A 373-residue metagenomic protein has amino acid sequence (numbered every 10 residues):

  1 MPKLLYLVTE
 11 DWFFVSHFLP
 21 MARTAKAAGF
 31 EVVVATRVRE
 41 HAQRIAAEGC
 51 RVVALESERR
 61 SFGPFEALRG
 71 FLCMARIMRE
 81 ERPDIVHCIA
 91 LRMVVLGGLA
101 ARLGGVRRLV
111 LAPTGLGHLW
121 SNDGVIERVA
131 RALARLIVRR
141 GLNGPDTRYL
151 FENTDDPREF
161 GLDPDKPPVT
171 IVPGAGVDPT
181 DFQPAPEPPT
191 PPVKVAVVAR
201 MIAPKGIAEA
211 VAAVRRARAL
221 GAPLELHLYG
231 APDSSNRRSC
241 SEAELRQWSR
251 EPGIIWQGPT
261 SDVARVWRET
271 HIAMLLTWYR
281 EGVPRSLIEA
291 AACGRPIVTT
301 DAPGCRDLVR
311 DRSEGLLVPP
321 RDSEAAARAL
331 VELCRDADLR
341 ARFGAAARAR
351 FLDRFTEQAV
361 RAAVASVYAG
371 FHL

Functional and structural regions predicted by a protein language model:
T36-E40, V198, E225-C240: Glycosyltransferase donor-sugar binding loop
V53-A54, R131, R135-P184, T190: Donor nucleotide-sugar binding/catalytic pocket of nucleotide-sugar-dependent glycosyltransferases
P186-K205, V211-R215, L226-H227: Conserved donor-binding/catalytic core segment of Leloir-type glycosyltransferases
G230, S239-T260: Nucleotide-activated donor-binding/catalytic signature segment of Leloir-type glycosyltransferases, i.e., the conserved
R268-G282, R295: Acidic donor-binding loop of glycosyltransferase active sites
P296-T299, V309: Short hydrophobic beta-strand element within catalytic cores of glycosyltransferases and related nucleotide-activated
D311-R312, L316-E324, E332-D338: Conserved acidic donor-binding segment of nucleotide-sugar-dependent glycosyltransferases
A325, E332, L339-R354, V360-S366: A short, well-ordered alpha-helix in the C-terminal region of glycosyltransferases
